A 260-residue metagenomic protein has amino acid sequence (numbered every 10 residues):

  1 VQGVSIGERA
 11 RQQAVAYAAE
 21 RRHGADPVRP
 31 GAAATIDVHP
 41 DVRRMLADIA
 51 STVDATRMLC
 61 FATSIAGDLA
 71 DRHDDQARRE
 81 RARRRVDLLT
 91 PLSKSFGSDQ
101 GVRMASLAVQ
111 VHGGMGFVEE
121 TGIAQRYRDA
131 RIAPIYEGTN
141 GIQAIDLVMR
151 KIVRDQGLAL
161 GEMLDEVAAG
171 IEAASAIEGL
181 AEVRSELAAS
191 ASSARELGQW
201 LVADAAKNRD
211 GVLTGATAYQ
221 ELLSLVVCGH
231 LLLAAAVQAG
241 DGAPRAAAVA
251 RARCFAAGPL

Functional and structural regions predicted by a protein language model:
V1, P27, D37-I49, R79-P91 (+2 more regions): Glycine- and acidic
V1-R57, D75-Q76: Hydrophobic, small-residue-rich alpha-helical packing segments that form membrane-like cores
I6-H23, T52, I65, L69 (+10 more regions): Short, well-ordered loop/turn and helix-capping segments at boundaries between secondary-structure elements and domains
A19-P30, F61-R78, V109-E120, G242-P244: Short, glycine/acidic-rich hinge or "gate" loops at secondary-structure transitions that mediate conformational
A47-I65, S95-G114, L147-V148, S224-G240 (+1 more regions): Helix-rich, typically C-terminal accessory recognition domains appended to large enzymatic cores
D54-K94, G198-T214, A235-A246: C-terminal helix-coil-helix/basic helical segment that borders enzyme active sites and/or dimer interfaces and provides
A62, R84-L164, C254, G258-L260: Alpha-helix capping/hinge segments and adjacent helical runs
R154, A169-L260: C-terminal amphipathic alpha-helical interaction region
